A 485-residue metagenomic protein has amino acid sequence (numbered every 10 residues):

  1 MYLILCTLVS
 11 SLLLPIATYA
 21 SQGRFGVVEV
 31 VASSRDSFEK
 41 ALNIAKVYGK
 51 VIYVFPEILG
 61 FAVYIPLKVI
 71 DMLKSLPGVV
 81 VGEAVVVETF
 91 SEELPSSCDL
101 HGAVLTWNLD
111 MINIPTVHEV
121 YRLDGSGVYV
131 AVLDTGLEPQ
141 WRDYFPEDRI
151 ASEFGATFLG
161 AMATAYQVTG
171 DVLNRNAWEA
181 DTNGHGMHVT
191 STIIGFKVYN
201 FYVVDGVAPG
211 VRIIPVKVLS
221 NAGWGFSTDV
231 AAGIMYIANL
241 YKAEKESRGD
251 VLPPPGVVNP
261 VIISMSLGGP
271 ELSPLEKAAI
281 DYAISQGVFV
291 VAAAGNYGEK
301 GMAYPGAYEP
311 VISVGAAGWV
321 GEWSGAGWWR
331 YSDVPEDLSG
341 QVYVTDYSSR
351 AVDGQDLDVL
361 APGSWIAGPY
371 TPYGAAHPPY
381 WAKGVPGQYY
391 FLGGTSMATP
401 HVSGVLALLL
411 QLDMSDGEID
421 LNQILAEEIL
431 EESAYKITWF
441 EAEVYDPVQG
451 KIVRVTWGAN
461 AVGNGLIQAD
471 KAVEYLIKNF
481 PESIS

Functional and structural regions predicted by a protein language model:
M1-Q22, I484-S485: Secretory targeting signatures
E39-N108, P115-V120: Autoinhibitory propeptides
I52-V54, M235, N239-S266, S313 (+2 more regions): C-terminal subdomain of the subtilisin-like protease fold in secreted/lumenal serine endopeptidases
A62, Y129-L133, S191, R212-K217 (+7 more regions): Structural recognition of the beta-strand scaffold that forms the well-ordered cores of secreted hydrolase catalytic
D99-I214, D229-G233, K242-S247, P253-V261 (+4 more regions): Active-site core segment of subtilase-fold serine proteases
D134, G306-A407, Q411: Extracellular S/T/G-rich loop segment that most often corresponds to the catalytic His/Ser-adjacent loop
T190-I193, I214-S220, P362-W457, V462: Hydrolase catalytic cores
L272-V290: Catalytic-core regions built around general acid/base machinery
